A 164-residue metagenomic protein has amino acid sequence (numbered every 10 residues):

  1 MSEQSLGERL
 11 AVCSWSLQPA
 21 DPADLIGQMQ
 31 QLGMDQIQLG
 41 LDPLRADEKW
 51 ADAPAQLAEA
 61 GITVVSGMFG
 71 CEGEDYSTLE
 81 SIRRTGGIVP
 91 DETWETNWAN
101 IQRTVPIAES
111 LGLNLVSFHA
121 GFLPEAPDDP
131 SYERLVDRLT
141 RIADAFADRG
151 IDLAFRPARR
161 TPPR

Functional and structural regions predicted by a protein language model:
S2-L6, I26-L32, A46-E74, R103-G112 (+1 more regions): Acidic (Asp/Glu)-rich catalytic clusters
E3-D21: Boundary/entry segment of secreted carbohydrate-active catalytic domains
L10, V64, L153: Hydrophobic anchor at the start of a short beta-strand that flanks the dinucleotide cofactor-binding loop
C13-L17, G40-L44, F69-E72, G121-L123 (+2 more regions): Active-site beta-loop-alpha junctions enriched in small/polar residues
D21-D24, Y76-R164: Active-site acidic/histidine proton-transfer and metal-coordination neighborhood in alpha/beta enzyme cores
I37-Q38, G67, V116: Hydrophobic residues within beta-strands of alpha/beta enzymes
Q38-A60, A120-P127: Glycine-rich, proline-tolerant flexible connector loops at the mouths of alpha/beta enzymes
